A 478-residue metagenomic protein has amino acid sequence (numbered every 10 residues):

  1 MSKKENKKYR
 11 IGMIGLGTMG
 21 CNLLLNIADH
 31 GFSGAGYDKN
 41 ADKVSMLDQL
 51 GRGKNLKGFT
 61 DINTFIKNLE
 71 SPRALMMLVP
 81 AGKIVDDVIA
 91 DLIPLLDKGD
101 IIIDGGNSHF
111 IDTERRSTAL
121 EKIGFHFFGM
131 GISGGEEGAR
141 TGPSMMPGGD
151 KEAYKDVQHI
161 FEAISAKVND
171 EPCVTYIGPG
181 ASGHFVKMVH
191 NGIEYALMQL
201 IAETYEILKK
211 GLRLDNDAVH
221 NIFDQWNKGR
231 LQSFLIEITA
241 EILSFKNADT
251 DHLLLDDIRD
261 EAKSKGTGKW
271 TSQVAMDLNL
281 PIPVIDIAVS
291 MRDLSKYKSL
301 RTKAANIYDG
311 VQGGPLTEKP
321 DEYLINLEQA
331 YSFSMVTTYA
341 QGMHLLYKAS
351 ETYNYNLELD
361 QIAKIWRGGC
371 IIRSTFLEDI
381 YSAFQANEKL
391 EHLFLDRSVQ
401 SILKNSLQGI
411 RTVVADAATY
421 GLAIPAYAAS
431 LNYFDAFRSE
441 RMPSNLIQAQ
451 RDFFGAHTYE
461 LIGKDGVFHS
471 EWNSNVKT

Functional and structural regions predicted by a protein language model:
S2-R73, L96-G99, E136-R140, D452: NAD(P)+-binding Rossmann beta1-loop-alpha1 motif at the extreme N-terminus of oxidoreductases
I11, D86-V88, I103, H109-N221 (+3 more regions): Rossmann-fold dinucleotide-binding core
N63, L75-D91, H109-D112: Beta-loop-alpha module in the N-terminal Rossmann-like domain of NAD(P)-dependent dehydrogenases, especially those
N169-G180, R213-G314, N356-D416, A423-I424 (+2 more regions): C-terminal substrate-binding/catalytic lobe of Rossmann-fold NAD(P)-dependent oxidoreductases
Y308-E328, K464-S474: A structural-propensity feature for long, helix-poor, extended segments
T412-V413, A417-T478: C-terminal amphipathic alpha-helical interaction region
